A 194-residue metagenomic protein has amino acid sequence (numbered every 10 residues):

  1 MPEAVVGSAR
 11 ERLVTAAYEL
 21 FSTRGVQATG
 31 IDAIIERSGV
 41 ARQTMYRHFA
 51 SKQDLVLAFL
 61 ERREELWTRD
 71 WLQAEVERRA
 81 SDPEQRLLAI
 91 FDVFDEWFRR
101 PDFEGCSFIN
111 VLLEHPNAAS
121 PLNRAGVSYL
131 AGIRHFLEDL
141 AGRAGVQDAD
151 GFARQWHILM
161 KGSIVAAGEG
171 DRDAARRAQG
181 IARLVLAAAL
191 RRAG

Functional and structural regions predicted by a protein language model:
M1-S8, L190-G194: N-terminal intrinsically disordered/low-complexity leader segments
V6, V14, L60, E64 (+1 more regions): Amphipathic, non-transmembrane alpha-helical scaffold segments
R12, A16, L20-D54, A58: Helix-turn-helix
V56-R63, D70: Alpha-helical DNA-contacting segments of helix-turn-helix folds
A58, L72-R100, A153: Hydrophobic alpha-helical connector segments
R69, E75, Q85-A89, A118-R143 (+1 more regions): Amphipathic alpha-helical packing segments from all-alpha helical-bundle domains
R100-S120: Amphipathic alpha-helical segments used for helix-helix packing
P121-S128, G142-G194: Hydrophobic/aromatic-rich alpha-helical bundle segments in the mid-to-C-terminal region
